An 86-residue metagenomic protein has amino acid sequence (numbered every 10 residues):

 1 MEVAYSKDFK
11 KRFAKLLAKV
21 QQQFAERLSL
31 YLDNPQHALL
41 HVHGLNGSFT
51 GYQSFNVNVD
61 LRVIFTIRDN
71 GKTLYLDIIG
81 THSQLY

Functional and structural regions predicted by a protein language model:
M1-L28: Arg/Lys-rich, positively charged N-terminal/basic patches that mediate binding to nucleic acids
A4-K7, K11, F55-Y86: Enriched for short, Lys/Arg-rich terminal
L16, L28, L45, L74-L76: Generic leucine side-chain signal with a strong bias for well-ordered alpha-helical environments
E26-R27, H41, G51, V59-L61 (+1 more regions): A generic structural signal for short beta-strands and their flanking turns/coil linkers
R27-L30, H82: Conserved short hydrophobic interaction patches
L30-F55: A short, surface-exposed loop/turn module that caps and links secondary-structure elements
